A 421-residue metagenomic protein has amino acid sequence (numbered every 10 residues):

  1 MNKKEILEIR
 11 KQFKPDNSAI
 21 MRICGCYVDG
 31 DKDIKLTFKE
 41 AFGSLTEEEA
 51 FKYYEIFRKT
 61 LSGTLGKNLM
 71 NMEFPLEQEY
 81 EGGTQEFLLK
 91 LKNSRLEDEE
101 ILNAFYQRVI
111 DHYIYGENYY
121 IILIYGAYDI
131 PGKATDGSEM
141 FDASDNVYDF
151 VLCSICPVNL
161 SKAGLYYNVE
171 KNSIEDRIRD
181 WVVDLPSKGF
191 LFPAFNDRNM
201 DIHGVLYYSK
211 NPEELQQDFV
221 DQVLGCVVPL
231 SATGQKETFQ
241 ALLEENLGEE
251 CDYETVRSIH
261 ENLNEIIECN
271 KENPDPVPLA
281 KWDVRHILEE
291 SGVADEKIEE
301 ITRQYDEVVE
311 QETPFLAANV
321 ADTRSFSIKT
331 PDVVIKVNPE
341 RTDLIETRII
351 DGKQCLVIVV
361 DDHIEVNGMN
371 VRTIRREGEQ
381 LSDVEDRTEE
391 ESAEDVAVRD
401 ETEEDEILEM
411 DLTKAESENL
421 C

Functional and structural regions predicted by a protein language model:
L7-R10: Post-signal/leader-peptide non-cytosolic segments of secretory proteins
Q12, E86-L89, I101, I335 (+1 more regions): Short, isolated positions in well-ordered beta-strands
N17, M21-R324: Long, hydrophobic alpha/beta structural blocks
E237-C421: C-terminal structured domains
